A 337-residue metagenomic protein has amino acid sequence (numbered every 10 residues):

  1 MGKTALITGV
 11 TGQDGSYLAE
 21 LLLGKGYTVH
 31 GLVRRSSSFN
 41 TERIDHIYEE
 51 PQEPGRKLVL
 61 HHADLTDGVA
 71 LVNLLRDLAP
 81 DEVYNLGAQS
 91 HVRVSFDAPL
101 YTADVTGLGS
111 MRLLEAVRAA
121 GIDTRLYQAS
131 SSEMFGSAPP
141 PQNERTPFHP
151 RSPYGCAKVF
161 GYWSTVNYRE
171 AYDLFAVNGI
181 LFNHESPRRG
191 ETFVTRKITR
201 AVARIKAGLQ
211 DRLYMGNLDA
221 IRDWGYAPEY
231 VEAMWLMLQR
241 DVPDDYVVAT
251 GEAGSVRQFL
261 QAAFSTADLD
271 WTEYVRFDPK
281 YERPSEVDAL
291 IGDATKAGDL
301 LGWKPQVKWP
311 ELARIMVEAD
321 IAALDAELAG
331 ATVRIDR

Functional and structural regions predicted by a protein language model:
M1-H184, P228, L238, Q261 (+3 more regions): N-terminal Rossmann-like NAD(P)+-binding domain of SDR-like oxidoreductases, especially those catalyzing
L18, G24-L32, S36-F39, G55 (+2 more regions): C-terminal substrate-binding subdomain of Rossmann-fold SDR/epimerase-dehydratase oxidoreductases
